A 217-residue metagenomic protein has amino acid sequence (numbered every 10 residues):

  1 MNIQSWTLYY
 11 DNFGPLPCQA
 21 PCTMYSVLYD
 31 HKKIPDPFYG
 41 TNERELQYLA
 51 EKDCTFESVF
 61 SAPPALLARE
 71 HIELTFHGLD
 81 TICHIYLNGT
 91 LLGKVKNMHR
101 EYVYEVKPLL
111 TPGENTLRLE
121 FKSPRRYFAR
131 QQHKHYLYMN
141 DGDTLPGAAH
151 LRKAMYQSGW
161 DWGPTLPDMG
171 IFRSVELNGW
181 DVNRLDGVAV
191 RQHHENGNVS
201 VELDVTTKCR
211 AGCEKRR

Functional and structural regions predicted by a protein language model:
N2-Q4, E195: Mature N-terminal, pre-catalytic/accessory segment of carbohydrate-active enzymes
W6-F13, M24-K32, L46, E51-R184: Accessory beta-strand-rich segments of carbohydrate-active enzymes
C18, T23: Conserved, charged catalytic cores of large soluble enzymes
P37-Q47: N-terminal glycine-rich cofactor-binding segment
I85-L87, N198-R217: Beta-strand-rich binding/interaction modules
D161-W162, R191, D204: Generic recognition of flexible, low-complexity loop/linker segments
R191-V199: Short, solvent-exposed loop/linker segments at the N-terminal edge of repeated beta-sheet extracellular domains
